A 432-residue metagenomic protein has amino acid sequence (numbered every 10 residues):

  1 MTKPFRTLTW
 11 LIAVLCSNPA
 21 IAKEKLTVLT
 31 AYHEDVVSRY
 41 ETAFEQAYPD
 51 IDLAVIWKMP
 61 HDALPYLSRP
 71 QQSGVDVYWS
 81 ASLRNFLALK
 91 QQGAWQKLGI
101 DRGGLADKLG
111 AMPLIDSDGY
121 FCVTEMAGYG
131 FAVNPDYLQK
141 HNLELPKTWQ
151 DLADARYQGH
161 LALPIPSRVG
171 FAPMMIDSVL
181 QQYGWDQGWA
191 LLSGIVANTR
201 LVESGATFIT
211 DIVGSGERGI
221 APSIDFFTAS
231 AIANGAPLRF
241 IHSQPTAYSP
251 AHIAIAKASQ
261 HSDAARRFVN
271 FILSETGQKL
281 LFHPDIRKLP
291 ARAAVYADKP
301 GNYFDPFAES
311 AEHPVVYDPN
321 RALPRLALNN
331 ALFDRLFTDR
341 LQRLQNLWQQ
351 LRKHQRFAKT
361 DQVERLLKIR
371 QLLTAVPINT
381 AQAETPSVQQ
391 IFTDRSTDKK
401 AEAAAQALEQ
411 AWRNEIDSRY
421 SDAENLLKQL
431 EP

Functional and structural regions predicted by a protein language model:
K23-L87, T210: Early extracytoplasmic/lumenal segment of secretory-pathway proteins
S38, G74-V75, A81-E203, G214: Extracytoplasmic ligand-binding site segments that recognize negatively charged/polar headgroups
W57-P65, V196-D211, Y248-S249: Short helix-initiation/N-cap motifs at beta->coil->alpha
V75-S80, L201-V202, G219-I224, R239-I241: Paired acidic/hydrophobic, glycine-rich loop segments that form the ligand-binding mouth/hinge of periplasmic-binding
R84-A88, G214, G219-P237: A ligand-binding cleft/hinge motif common to bilobed small-molecule-binding domains
A132-Y137, S249-S262, L280-L281: A bilobed periplasmic-binding-protein/Venus flytrap-type ligand-binding module shared by bacterial periplasmic
L161-P164, F271-R292: Periplasmic-binding protein-like
R352-P432: C-terminal non-catalytic accessory extensions
